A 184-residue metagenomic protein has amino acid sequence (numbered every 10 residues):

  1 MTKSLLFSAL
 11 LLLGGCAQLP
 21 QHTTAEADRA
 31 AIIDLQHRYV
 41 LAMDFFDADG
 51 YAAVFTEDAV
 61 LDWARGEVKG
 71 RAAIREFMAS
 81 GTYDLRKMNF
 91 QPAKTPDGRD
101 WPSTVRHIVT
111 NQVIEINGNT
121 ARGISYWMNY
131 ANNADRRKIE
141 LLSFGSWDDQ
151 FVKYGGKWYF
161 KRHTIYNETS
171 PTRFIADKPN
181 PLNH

Functional and structural regions predicted by a protein language model:
S4-L13: Sec-dependent N-terminal signal peptides
C16-E57, K69: Short, low-complexity N-terminal intrinsically disordered segments enriched in polar/charged residues
A17-H22, Y83, P96-H184: A beta-strand edge to alpha-helix "cap/lid" segment located at domain peripheries
D28, I32, D44, E67 (+3 more regions): Aromatic-acidic/polar surface patches that form glycan- and anion
L41, A64, R137, L141: Short, charged/polar micro-motifs that form catalytic or ligand-binding hotspots
A48-W127: A solvent-exposed, acidic/Ser-Thr-rich amphipathic alpha-helical stretch
